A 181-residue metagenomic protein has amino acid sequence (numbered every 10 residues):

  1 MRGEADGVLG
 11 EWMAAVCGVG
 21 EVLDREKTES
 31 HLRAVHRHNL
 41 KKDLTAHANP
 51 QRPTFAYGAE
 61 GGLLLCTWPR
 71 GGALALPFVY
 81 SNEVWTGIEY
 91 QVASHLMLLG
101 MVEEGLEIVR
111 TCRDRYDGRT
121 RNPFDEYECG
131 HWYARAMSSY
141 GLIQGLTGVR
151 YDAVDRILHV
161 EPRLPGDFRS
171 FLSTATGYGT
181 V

Functional and structural regions predicted by a protein language model:
M1-W85, D117-G118, S173: Extended glycan-interaction surfaces of carbohydrate-active proteins
A56-A59, F78, E89-V181: Non-catalytic C-terminal accessory modules of carbohydrate-active enzymes
